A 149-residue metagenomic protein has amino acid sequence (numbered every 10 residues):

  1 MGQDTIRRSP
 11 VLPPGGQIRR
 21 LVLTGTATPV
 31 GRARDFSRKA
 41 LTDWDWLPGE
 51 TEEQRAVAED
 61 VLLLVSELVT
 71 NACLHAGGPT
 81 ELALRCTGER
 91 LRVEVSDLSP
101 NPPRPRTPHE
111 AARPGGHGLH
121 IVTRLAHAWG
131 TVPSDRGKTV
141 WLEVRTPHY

Functional and structural regions predicted by a protein language model:
M1-T24, C73-Y149: Conserved beta-strand-loop-beta-strand hairpin that lines the nucleotide-binding pocket of ATP/GTP-utilizing enzymes
Q17-K39: Short beta-to-alpha transition helix within the HATPase_c
V30, Q54-A58, L119: Short, structured helix-loop boundary elements
G31-R34, R38, L62, S66 (+1 more regions): Conserved terminal C-lobe alpha helix of the protein kinase catalytic domain
F36-D43, A128: Solvent-exposed, charged/polar functional surfaces in cytosolic regulatory/catalytic domains
L41-S66: Conserved short strand/loop->alpha-helix "switch" segment adjacent to the catalytic nucleotide/phosphoryl-transfer site
V69: Metal-dependent amide/peptide-bond hydrolase catalytic core, centered on the "pita-bread" metallohydrolase fold
